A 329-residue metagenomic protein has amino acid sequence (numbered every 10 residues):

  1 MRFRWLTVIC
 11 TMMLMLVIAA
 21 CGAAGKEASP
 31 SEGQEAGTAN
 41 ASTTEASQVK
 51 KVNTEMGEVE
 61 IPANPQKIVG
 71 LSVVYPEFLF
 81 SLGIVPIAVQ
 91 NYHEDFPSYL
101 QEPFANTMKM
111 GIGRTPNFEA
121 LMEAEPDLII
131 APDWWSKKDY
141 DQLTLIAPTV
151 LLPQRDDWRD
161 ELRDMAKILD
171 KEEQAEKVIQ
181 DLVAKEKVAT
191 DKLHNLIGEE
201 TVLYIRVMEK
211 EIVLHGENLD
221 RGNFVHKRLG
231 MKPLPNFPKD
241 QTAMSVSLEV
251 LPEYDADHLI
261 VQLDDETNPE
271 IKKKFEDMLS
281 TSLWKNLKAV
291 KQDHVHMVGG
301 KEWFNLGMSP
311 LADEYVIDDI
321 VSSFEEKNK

Functional and structural regions predicted by a protein language model:
M1-A19: Sec-dependent bacterial lipoprotein signal peptides
A19-S47: Bacterial lipoprotein signal-peptidase II cleavage site
K67-L79, K177-K232: Basic- and aromatic-lined ligand-binding clefts that recognize polyanionic substrates
V73-A120: A short, structured surface patch at a secondary-structure boundary
P97, Q154-M165, E200-N223, E266-K273: Extracytoplasmic ligand-binding site segments that recognize negatively charged/polar headgroups
E125-I130, P148, A256-L259: Proline-aspartate-enriched helix->loop->beta-strand connector
K138, Q142-E209, P310-K329: Extracytoplasmic substrate-binding proteins
V261-K329: Structured C-terminal subdomain patch of bacterial secreted/periplasmic proteins
